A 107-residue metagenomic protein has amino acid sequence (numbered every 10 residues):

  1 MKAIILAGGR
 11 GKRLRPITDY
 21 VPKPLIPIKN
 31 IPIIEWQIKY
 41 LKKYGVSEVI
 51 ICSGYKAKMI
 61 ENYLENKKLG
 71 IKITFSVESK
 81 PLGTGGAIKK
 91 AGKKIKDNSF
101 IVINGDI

Functional and structural regions predicted by a protein language model:
M1-D19: N-terminal nucleotide-binding beta1-loop-alpha1 segment
K2-I5, P27, I31-N104: Conserved N-terminal catalytic core of the sugar/cofactor nucleotidyltransferase
R10, G105-I107: Active-site metal-binding loops of divalent metal-dependent hydrolases
R15, K23-I26: Pre-signature/interface helix of ABC/ABC-like ATPase nucleotide-binding domains
D19-V21, T74: Short linear capping/connector segments at secondary-structure termini
